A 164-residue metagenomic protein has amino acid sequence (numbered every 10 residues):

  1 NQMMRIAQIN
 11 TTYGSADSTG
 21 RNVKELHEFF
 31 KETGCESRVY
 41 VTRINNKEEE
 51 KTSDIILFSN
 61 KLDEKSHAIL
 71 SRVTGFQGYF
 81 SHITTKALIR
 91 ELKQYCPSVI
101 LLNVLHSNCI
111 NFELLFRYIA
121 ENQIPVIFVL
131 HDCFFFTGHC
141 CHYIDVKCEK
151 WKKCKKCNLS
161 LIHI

Functional and structural regions predicted by a protein language model:
Q2-K51, Y95, A120-I124: N-terminal subdomain of nucleotide-sugar transferases
T12-G14, I83, L105-N108: Short beta->alpha connector loops
G20-R21, E48-I56, L114, G138-Y143 (+1 more regions): Short aromatic-enriched loop/helix-cap "lid" or pocket-rim segments at secondary-structure transitions that line
E32-V99: A conserved catalytic-core segment of Leloir-type glycosyltransferases
I89-I110, P125-H131: Short N-terminal targeting/anchoring amphipathic segment
F116-C154: Charged, glycine-enriched surface loops/patches that mediate electrostatic binding to polyanionic ligands
I162-I164: Conserved small/polar residues in nucleotide/adenosyl-binding loops
